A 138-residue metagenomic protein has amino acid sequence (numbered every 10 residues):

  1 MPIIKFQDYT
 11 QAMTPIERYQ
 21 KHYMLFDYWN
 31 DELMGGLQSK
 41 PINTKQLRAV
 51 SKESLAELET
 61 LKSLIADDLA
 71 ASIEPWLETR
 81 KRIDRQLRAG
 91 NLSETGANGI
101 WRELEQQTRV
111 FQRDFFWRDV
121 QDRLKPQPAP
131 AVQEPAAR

Functional and structural regions predicted by a protein language model:
M1-D8: Bacterial Sec signal peptide processing site at the extreme N-terminus
Q7, H22-S39, S51, F115-R138: Extended amphipathic alpha-helical interaction segments
Q11-T79: Alpha-helical segments in soluble extracytoplasmic regions
I16, T79-R138: C-terminal amphipathic alpha-helix
